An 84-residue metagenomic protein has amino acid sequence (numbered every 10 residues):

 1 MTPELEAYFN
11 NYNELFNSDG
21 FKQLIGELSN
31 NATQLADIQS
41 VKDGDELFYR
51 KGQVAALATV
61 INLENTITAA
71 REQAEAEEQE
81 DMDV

Functional and structural regions predicted by a protein language model:
T2-N31: N-terminal acidic leader/helix
N30, Q34-A69: Short, charge-rich amphipathic interface segments used for partner binding and complex assembly
A76-V84: Short acidic DE-rich linear segments
